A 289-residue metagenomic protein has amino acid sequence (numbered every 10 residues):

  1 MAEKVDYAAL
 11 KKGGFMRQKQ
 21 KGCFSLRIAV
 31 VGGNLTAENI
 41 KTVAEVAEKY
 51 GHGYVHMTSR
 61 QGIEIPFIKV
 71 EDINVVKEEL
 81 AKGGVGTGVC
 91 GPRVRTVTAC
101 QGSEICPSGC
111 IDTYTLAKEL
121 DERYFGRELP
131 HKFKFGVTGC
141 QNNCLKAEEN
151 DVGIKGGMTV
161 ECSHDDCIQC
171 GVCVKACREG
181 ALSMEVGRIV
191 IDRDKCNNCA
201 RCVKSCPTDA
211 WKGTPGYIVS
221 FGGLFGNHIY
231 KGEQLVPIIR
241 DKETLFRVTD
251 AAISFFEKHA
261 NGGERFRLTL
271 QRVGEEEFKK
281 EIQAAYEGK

Functional and structural regions predicted by a protein language model:
M1-A8: Long, contiguous juxta-domain segments that are non-catalytic but functionally important
A2, L26-I168, V172, A176 (+1 more regions): Small-residue-enriched alpha-helical segments and adjacent helix-cap loops that form tight helix-helix packing
A8-N34, T98-G102, E233-Q234: Short glycine-/aliphatic-rich beta-strand segments at the starts of folded cytosolic domains
M16-R17, V152-G156, Y217-F225: Short beta-strand elements
H52-S59, C90-P92, P130-F133, M184-E185 (+2 more regions): Flexible, glycine/charged-enriched surface loops at secondary-structure junctions
V172-I191, R201-I218: Iron-sulfur cluster-binding cysteine motifs and their immediate structural context in ferredoxin-like electron-transfer
C196, A200: Cysteine-rich micro-motifs
G223-A260: A hydrophobic, small-residue-rich beta->alpha segment in the mid-to-C-terminal subdomain of diverse proteins
